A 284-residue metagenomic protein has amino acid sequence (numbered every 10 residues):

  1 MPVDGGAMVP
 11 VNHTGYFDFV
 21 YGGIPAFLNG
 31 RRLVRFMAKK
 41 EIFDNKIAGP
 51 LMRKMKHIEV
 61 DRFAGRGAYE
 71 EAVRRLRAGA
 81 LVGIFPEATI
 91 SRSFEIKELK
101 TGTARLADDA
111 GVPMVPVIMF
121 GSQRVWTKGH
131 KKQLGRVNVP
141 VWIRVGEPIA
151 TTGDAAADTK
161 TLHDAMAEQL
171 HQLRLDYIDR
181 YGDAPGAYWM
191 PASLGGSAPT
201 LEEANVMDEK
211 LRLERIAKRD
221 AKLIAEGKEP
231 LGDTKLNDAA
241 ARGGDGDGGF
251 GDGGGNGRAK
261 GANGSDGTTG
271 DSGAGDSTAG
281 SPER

Functional and structural regions predicted by a protein language model:
M1-P2, R74: Short amphipathic alpha-helix with an adjacent loop that forms part of the alpha/beta core around
V3-A64: Catalytic core of membrane glycerolipid acyltransferases/transacylases, capturing the structured, soluble-facing
R66-R284: Non-catalytic C-terminal accessory region of glycerolipid acyltransferases and related lyso-lipid remodeling enzymes
